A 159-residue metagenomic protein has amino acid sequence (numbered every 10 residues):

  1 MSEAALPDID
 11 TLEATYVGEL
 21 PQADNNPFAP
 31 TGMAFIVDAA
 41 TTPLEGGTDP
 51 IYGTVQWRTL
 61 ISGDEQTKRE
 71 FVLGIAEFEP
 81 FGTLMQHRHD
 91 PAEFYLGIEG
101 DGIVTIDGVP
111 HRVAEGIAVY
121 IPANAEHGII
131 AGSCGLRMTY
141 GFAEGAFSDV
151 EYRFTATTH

Functional and structural regions predicted by a protein language model:
S2-E70, F154-H159: A short, N-terminal "cap"/entry segment at the start of jelly-roll beta-barrel domains of the cupin/DSBH fold
W57-S62, L73-H89: Conserved short histidine dyad/triad with adjacent acidic residue
T67, I103, A123-S148: Ligand-binding loop in jelly-roll beta-barrel domains
I75-E79, R88-T105, G141-A143: Short, conserved beta-strand element in jelly-roll/cupin
P80, D90-P91, V109, A125-E126 (+1 more regions): A generic "binding-loop/recognition-motif" signal
G108-N124: Short acidic-glycine-tyrosine-enriched beta hairpin
A143-H159: A hydrophobic/aromatic-rich effector-binding and dimerization subdomain of bacterial HTH-type transcriptional regulators
